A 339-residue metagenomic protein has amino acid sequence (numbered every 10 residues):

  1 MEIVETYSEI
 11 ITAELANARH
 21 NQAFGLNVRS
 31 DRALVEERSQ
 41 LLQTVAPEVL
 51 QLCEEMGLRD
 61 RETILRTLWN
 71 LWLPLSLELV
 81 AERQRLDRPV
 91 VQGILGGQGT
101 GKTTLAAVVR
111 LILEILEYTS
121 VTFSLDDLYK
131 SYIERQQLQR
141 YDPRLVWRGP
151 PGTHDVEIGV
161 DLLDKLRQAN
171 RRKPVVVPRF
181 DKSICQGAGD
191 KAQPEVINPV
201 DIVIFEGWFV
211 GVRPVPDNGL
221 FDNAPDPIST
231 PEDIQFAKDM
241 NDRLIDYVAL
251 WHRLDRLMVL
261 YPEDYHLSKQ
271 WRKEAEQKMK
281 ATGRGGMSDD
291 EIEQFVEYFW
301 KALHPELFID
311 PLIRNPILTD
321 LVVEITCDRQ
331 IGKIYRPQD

Functional and structural regions predicted by a protein language model:
E2-A46, W69, F209-D339: Conserved NTP phosphate-binding and transfer environment spanning the P-loop NTPase/kinase superfamily
M56-T67, V121-S124, L128-C185: Conserved nucleotide-sensing/catalytic segment adjacent to the nucleotide-binding pocket in NTP-handling enzymes
G57-R83: N-terminal pre-Walker A segment at the start of P-loop NTPase domains
G97: P-loop (Walker A) phosphate-binding loop of NTP-binding proteins
G101: Conserved glycine(s) of the Walker
T104-L105, V109: Hydrophobic positions on the alpha1 helix immediately C-terminal to the Walker A/P-loop
L111-V121: Post-Walker A helix-loop "phosphate-sensing" segment adjacent to the P-loop in P-loop NTPases
D164-R213: Phosphate-binding/switch loop-helix module in NTP-utilizing enzymes
